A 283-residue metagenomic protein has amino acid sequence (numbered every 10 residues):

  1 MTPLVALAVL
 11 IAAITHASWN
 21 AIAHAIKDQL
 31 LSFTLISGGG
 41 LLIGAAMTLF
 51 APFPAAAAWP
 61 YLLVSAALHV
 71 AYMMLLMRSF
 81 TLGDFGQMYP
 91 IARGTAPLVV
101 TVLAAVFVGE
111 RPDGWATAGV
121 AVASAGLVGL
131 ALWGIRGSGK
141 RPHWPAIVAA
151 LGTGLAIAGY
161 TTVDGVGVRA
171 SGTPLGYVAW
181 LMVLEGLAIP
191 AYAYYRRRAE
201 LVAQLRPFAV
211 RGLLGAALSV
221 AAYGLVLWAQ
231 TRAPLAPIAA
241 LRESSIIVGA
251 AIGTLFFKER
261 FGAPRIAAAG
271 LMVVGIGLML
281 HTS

Functional and structural regions predicted by a protein language model:
M1-V64, M73-F85, A125, L132-A149 (+5 more regions): Membrane-interface interhelical linkers
A13-S18, A45, A66, V70-M74 (+10 more regions): Hydrophobic/small/kink-forming positions within alpha-helical transmembrane segments of polytopic membrane proteins
G38-G44, T101-A105, W115-G134, P264-S283: Hydrophobic transmembrane alpha-helices of multi-pass small-molecule transport proteins
G44-P54, V100-W115, L155-A170, L218-L235 (+1 more regions): Hydrophobic alpha-helical transmembrane segments in multi-pass integral membrane proteins
V64-H69, T81-V128, G176-L184, L235-L255: Specific alpha-helical transmembrane segments that line the substrate/conduction pathway and gating interfaces
G152-M182, A188-Y192: Flexible, substrate/cofactor-facing loop regions flanked by secondary structure within enzyme catalytic domains
L205-P207, A251-M272: Interfacial loop-to-transmembrane junctions
